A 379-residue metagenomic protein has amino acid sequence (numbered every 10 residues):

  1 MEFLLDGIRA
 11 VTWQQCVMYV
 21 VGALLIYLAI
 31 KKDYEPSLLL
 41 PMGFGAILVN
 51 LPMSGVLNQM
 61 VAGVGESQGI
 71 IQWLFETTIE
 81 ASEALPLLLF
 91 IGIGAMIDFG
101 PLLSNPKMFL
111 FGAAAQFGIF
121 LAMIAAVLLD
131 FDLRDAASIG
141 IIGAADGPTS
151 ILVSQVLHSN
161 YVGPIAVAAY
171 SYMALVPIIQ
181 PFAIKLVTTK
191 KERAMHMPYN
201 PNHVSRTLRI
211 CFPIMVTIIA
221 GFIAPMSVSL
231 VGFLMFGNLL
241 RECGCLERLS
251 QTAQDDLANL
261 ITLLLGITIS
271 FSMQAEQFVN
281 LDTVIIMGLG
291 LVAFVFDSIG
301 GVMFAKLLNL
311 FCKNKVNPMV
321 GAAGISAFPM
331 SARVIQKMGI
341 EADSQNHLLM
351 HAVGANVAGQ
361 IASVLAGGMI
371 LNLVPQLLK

Functional and structural regions predicted by a protein language model:
M1-E66: N-terminal alpha-helical transmembrane segments of multi-pass membrane transport and channel/translocase proteins
M1-V11, C16, A62-S67, F182-C211 (+3 more regions): Intrinsically disordered, low-complexity non-transmembrane regions of multi-pass membrane transporters
K31-L39, L57-N58, L74-E76, M96-F111 (+4 more regions): Interfacial helix-loop-helix linkers and transmembrane-helix boundary segments in multi-pass membrane proteins
T77, A81-S82, I91-M96, F111-L121 (+4 more regions): Alpha-helical membrane segments and immediately flanking helix-loop junctions that form or couple to the substrate/ion
L102-M123, A275-G301, A352, N356: Entry/N-cap segments of selected transmembrane alpha helices and their immediately preceding amphipathic helices
N160-I178, L289-D297, V320-G321: Alpha-helical transmembrane segments
S171-C245: Membrane-embedded hairpin module used as a gating/binding unit in multi-pass transport and secretion proteins
V216-F304: Transmembrane helical segments that form the transport core of multi-pass membrane transport proteins
